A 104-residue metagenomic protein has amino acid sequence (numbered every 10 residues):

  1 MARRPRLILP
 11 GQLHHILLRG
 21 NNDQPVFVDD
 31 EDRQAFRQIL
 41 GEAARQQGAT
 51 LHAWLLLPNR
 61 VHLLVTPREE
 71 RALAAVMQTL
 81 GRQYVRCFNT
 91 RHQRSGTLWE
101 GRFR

Functional and structural regions predicted by a protein language model:
M1-R104: Short catalytic/metal-binding and nucleic-acid-binding patches
